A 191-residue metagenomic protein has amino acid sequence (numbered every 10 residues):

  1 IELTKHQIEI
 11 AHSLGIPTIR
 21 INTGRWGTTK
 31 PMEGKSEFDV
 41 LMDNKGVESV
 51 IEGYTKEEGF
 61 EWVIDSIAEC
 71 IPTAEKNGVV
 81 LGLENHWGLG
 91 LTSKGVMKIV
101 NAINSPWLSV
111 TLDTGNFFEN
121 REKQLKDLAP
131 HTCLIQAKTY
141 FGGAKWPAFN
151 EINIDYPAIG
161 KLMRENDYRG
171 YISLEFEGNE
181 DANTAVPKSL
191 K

Functional and structural regions predicted by a protein language model:
I1-S109: Active-site acidic/histidine proton-transfer and metal-coordination neighborhood in alpha/beta enzyme cores
H6, H12, Y54, Y140 (+2 more regions): Sequence-level detector for tyrosine residue identity
I19-I21, L81-L83, L108-T114, C133-A137 (+1 more regions): Hydrophobic faces of well-ordered beta-strands that scaffold small-molecule active sites in alpha/beta enzyme cores
T28, E119, L174: Short, electropositive, low-hydrophobicity segments enriched in small/polar residues
D43-V47, G143, F176: Short amphipathic alpha-helical interaction patches enriched in hydrophobic/aromatic residues with interspersed Lys/Arg
G90-M97, N101, N116-R169, E177-P187: Gly/Pro-rich active-site loop or hairpin
